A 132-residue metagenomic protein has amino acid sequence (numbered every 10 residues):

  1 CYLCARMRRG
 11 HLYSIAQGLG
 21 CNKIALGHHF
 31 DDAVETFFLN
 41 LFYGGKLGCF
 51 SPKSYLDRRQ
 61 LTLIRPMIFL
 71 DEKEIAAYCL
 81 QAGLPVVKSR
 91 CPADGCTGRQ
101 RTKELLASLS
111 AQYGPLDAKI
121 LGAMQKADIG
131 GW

Functional and structural regions predicted by a protein language model:
Y2-E74: Active-site adenylate/phosphate-handling loop in enzymes that bind or generate adenylated species
G48-W132: ATP/NTP-dependent adenylation/nucleotidyl-transfer catalytic domains that generate, transfer, or process NMP-activated
